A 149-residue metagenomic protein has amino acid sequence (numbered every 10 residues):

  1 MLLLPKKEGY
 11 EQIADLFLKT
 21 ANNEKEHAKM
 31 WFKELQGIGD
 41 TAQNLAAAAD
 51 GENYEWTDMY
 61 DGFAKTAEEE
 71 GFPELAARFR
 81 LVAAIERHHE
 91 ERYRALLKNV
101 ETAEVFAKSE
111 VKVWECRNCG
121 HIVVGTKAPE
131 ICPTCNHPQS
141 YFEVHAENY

Functional and structural regions predicted by a protein language model:
M1-Y149: Non-heme di-metal
